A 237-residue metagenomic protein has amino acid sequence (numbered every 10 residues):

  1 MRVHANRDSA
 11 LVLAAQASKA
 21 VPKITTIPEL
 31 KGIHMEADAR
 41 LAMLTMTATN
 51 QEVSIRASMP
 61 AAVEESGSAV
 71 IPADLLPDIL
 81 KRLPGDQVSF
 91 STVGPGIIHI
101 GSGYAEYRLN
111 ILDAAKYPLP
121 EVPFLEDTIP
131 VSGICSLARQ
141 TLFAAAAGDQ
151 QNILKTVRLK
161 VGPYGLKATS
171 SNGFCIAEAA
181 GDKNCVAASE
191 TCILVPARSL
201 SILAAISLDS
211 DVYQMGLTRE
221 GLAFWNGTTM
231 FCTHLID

Functional and structural regions predicted by a protein language model:
M1-D237: Structural preference for solvent-exposed beta-strand-turn elements and adjacent flexible terminal/loop segments within
